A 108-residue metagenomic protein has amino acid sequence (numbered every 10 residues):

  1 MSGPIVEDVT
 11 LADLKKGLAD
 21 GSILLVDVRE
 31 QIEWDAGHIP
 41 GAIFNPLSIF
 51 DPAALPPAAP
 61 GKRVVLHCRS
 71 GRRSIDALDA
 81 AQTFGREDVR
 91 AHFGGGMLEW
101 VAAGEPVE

Functional and structural regions predicted by a protein language model:
M1-I23, E30-R63, R72-E108: Rhodanese-like catalytic fold shared by cysteine-dependent sulfurtransferases and DSP/PTP-type phosphatases
H67: Short, surface-exposed ligand- or partner-binding patches at beta-edge/loop junctions that are enriched in aromatics
